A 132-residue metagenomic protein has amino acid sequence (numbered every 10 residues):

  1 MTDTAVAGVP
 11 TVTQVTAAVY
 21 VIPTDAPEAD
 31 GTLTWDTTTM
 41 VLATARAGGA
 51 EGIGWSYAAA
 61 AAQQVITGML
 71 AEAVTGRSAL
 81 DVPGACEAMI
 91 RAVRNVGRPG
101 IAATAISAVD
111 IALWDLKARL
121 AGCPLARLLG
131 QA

Functional and structural regions predicted by a protein language model:
T2-G48, G52-G54: Structured beta-strand/loop patches that form or line metal/cofactor-binding pockets in enzymes
V19-T24, Q63, V96, A132: A broad, structure-centric signal for solvent-exposed, well-ordered loop/edge residues that line or flank functional
D25-P27, A79, G130: Short capping/connector residues at structural and topological boundaries
A45-R46, A50-A121: Metal- or metallocofactor-binding catalytic centers and their adjacent structured scaffolds across diverse enzyme
K117-A132: Catalytic pocket of metal/acid-base enzymes, prominently hydrolases
